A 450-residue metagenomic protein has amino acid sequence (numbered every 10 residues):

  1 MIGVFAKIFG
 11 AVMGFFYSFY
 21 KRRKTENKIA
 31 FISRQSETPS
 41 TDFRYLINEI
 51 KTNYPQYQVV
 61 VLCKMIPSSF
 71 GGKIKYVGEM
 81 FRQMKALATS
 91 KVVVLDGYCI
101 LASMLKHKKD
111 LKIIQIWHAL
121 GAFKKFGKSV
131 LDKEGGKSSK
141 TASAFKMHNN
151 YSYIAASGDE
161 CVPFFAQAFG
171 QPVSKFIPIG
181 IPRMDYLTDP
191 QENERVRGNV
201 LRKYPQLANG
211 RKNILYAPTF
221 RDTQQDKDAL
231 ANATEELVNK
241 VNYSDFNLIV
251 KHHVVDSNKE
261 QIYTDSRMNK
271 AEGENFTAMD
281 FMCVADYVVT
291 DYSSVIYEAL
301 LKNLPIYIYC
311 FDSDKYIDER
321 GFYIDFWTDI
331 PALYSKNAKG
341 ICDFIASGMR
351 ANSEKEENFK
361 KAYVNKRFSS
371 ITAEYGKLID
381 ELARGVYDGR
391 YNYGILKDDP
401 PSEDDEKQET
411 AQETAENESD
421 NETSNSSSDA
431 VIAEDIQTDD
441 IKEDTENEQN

Functional and structural regions predicted by a protein language model:
K7, Y20, E26, F31-R44 (+1 more regions): A short, glycine/small-residue-rich beta-strand->loop->alpha-helix junction that serves as a flexible
A30-Q191: Active-site and donor-binding regions of nucleotide-sugar-utilizing enzymes
T41-E49, I179-I262, S335: Conserved catalytic-core segment of nucleotide-activated headgroup transferases in glycan assembly
V77-V92, I249, V254-Y297: Donor nucleotide-activated moiety binding/catalytic core segment of transferases that use nucleotide-activated donors
V93-H107, L111-W117, A122, N275-R320: A donor-sugar binding/catalytic signature common to diverse glycosyltransferases and related nucleotide-sugar
G97, S157-E160, H252-V254, Y292 (+1 more regions): Helix N-cap/beta->alpha junction signal
E192, A338-N450: C-terminal amphipathic helix plus adjacent low-complexity, charged tail appended to glycosyltransferase catalytic
S294-Y363: Catalytic binding pocket for nucleotide-activated donors in carbohydrate/polymer assembly enzymes
